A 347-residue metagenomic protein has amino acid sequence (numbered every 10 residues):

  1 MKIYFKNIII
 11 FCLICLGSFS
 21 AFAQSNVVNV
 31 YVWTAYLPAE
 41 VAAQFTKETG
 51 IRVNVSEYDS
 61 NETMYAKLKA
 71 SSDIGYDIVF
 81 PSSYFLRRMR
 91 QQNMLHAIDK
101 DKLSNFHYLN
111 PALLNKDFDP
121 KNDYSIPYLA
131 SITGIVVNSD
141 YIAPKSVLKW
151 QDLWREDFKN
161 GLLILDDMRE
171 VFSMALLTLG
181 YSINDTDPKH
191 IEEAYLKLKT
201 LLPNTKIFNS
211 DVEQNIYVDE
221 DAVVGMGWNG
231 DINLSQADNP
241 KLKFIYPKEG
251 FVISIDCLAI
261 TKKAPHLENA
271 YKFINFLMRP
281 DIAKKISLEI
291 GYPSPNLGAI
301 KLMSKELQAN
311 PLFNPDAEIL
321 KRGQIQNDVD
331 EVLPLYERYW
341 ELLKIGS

Functional and structural regions predicted by a protein language model:
A23-R88: Early extracytoplasmic/lumenal segment of secretory-pathway proteins
G75, F80-L86, R90-N204, N209-V218: Extracytoplasmic ligand-binding site segments that recognize negatively charged/polar headgroups
Y76-F80, K206-I207, V223-W228, K243-F244: Paired acidic/hydrophobic, glycine-rich loop segments that form the ligand-binding mouth/hinge of periplasmic-binding
F85-R88, V218, V223-K241: A ligand-binding cleft/hinge motif common to bilobed small-molecule-binding domains
G134-Y141, L177-T178, I255-H266, I274 (+1 more regions): A bilobed periplasmic-binding-protein/Venus flytrap-type ligand-binding module shared by bacterial periplasmic
I191-T200, Q236-K262: Periplasmic-binding protein-like
T261-L320: Mature extracytoplasmic/periplasmic domains
A317-S347: Conserved C-terminal helix/tail region of periplasmic/extracytoplasmic solute-binding proteins
